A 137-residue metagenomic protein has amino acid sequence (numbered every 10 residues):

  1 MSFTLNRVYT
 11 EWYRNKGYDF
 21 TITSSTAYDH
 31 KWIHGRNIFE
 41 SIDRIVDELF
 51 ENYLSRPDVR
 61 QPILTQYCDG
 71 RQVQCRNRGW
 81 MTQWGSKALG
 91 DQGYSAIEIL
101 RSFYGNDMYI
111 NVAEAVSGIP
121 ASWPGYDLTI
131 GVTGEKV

Functional and structural regions predicted by a protein language model:
M1-V137: Conserved, single-site charged/polar hotspot
